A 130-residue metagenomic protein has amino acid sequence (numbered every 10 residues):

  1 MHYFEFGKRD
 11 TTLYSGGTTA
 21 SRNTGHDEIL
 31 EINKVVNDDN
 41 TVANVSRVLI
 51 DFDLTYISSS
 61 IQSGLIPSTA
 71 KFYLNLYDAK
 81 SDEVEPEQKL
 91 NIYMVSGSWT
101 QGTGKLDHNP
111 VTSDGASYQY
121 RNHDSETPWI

Functional and structural regions predicted by a protein language model:
M1-S59: Flexible, small-residue-rich N-terminal segments that precede or flank a structured functional core
F6, S15-G16, T24, S63 (+3 more regions): Feature targets compositionally biased, intrinsically disordered low-complexity regions with long contiguous runs
R9-T12, S58, D78-K80, S96-S98: Short loop/turn segments at secondary-structure transitions that flank enzyme active sites
N23-V35, D53, Y73-L74, D114-I130: Cysteine-clustered segments with highest specificity for TGF-beta superfamily mature ligands
V42-R47, L65-P67, E85: Short, surface-exposed loop/turn motifs at beta-strand boundaries within globular domains
F52, G64-K80: A short beta-strand element within beta-rich, extracytoplasmic domains of secreted/secretory-pathway proteins
A79-I130: Beta-strand-rich interaction/scaffold domains
